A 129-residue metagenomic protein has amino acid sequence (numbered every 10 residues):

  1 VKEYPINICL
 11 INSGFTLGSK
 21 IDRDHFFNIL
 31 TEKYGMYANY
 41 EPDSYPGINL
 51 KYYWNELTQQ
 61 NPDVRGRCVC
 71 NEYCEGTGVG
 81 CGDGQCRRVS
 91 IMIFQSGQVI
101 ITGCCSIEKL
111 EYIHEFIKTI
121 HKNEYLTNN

Functional and structural regions predicted by a protein language model:
V1, T102-N129: Extended intrinsically disordered, low-complexity coil regions enriched in Ser, Thr, Gly, Ala and often Pro
V1-I93: Intrinsic, low-complexity N-terminal interaction/targeting segments
K20-D22, Q98-V99, C105-E108: Conserved beta-strand elements of beta-rich interaction domains across eukaryotes, especially beta-propellers
S90-I93, Q98-G103, I117: Short, structured motif recognition centered on aromatic/hydrophobic residues
